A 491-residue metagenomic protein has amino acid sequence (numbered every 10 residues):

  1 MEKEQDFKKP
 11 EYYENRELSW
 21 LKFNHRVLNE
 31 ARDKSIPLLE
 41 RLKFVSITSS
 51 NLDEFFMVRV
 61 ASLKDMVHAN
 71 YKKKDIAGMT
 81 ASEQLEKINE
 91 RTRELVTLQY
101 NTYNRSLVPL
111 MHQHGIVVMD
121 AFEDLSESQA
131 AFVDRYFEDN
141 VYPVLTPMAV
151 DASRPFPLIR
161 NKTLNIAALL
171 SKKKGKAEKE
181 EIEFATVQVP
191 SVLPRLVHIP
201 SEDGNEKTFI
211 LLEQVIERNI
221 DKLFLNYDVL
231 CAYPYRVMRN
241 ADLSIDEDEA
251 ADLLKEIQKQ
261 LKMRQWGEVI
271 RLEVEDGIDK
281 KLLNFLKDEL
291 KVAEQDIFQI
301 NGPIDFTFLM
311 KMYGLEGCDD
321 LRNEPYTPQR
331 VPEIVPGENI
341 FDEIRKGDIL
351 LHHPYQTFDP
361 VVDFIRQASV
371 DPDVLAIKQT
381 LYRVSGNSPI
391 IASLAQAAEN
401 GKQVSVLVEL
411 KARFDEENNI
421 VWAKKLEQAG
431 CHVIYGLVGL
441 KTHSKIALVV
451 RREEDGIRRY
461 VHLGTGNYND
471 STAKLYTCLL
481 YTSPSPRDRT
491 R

Functional and structural regions predicted by a protein language model:
E2-D373, I391: N-terminal non-catalytic structural scaffold regions of very large proteins
I47, L169-S171, M238, E273-E275 (+8 more regions): Generic beta-strand/beta-sheet core signal
F56, T163, E249, L282-K287 (+6 more regions): Short acidic, glycine/serine/threonine-rich loops at helix termini
V141-V144, I159, D371-A429: Primarily the HKD phosphodiesterase
K346-G347, K402-Q403, I457: Short coil/turn connectors at secondary-structure junctions
L410-Y476: Phosphate/diphosphate-binding loops
Y481-R491: Single conserved hydrophobic/aromatic residue that forms the stacking wall/gate of nucleotide- or nucleobase-binding
